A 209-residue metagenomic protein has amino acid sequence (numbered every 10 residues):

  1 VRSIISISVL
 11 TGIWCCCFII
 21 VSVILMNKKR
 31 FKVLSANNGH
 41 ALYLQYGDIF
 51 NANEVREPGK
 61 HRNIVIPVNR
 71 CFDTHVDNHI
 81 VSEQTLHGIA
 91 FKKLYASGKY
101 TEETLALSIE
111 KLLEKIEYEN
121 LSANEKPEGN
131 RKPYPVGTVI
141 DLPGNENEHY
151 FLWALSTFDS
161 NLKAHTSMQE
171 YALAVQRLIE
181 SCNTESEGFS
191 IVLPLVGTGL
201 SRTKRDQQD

Functional and structural regions predicted by a protein language model:
V1-D209: Macrodomain-like recognition of ADP-ribose-binding/processing modules
